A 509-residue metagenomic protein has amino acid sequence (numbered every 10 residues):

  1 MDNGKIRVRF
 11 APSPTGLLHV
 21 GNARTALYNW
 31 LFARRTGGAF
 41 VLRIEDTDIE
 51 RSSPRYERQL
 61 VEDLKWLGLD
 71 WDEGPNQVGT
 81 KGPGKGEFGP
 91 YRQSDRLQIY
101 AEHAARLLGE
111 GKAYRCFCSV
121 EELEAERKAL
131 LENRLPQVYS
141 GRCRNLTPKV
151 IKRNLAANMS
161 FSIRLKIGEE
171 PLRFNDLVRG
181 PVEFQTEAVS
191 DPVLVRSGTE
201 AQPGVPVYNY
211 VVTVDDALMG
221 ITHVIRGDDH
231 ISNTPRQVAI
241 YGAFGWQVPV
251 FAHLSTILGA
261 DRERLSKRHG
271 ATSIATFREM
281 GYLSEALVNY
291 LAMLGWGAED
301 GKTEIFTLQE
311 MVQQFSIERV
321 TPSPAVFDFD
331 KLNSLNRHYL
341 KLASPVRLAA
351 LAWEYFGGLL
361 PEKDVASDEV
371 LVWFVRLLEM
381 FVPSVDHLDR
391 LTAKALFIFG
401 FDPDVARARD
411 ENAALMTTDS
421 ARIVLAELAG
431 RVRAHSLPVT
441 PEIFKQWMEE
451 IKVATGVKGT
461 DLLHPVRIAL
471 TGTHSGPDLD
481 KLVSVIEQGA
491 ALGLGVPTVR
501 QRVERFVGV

Functional and structural regions predicted by a protein language model:
D2-E132, P203-V205, S232-W246, A286: N-terminal Rossmann-like or analogous alpha/beta NTP/dinucleotide-binding catalytic cores that position adenine
V20, A201-P203, F277-E285, P322-D328 (+3 more regions): Structural motif
R34-D48, Y210-I225, F244-L258, G476-L482 (+2 more regions): Glycine-rich phosphate/pyrophosphate-binding loops and their adjacent beta-strand/loop elements at enzyme active sites
P90-S94, F117, R196-P206, M219-I231 (+6 more regions): Conserved phosphate-binding loops in nucleotide/dinucleotide-binding enzymes
R106, A113-R115, S119-H253, G259-R264 (+3 more regions): Active-site cores that bind ATP or allylic diphosphates and position pyrophosphate for catalysis
Y290-L291, N336, L378-V385, L463 (+2 more regions): Short alpha-helical scaffolding segments that buttress acidic/His motifs in well-ordered protein cores
P345-T455: Small-residue-rich helix-loop
E442-G508: Charged substrate- and nucleic-acid-binding regions of tRNA-handling and nucleotidyl-transfer enzymes, centered on
